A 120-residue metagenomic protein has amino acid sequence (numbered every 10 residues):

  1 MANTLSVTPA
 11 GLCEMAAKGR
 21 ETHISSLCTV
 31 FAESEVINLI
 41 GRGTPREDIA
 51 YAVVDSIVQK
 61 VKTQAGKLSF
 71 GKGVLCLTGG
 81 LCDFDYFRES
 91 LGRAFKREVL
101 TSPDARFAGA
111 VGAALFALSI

Functional and structural regions predicted by a protein language model:
M1-I24, C28, L115, S119: Glycine-rich phosphate-binding loop plus the immediately following alpha-helix
G11, L77, L100-P103: General beta-strand structural signal in soluble alpha/beta enzymes
A16, T29, R42, K67-F70 (+1 more regions): Solvent-exposed alpha-helices and their adjacent loops that cap or buttress functional pockets in soluble metabolic
A32-K67, R106: Adenine-nucleotide phosphate-binding core of ATP-dependent small-molecule kinases
P45, G71-G73, K96, I120: Short coil/turn connectors at secondary-structure junctions
A65-A94, A105-G109: Glycine-rich phosphate-binding loops at beta-strand->alpha-helix junctions
S102-I120: Glycine-rich phosphate-binding/hydrolytic loop that grips phosphoryl groups
